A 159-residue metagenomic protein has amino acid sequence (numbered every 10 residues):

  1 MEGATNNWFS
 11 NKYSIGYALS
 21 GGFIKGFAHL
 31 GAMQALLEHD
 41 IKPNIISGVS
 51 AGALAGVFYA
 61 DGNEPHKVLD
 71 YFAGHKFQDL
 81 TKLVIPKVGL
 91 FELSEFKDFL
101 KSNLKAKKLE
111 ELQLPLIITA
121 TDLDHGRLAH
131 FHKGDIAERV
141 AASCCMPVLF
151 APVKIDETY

Functional and structural regions predicted by a protein language model:
M1-V49, V57-Y159: Patatin-like phospholipase
